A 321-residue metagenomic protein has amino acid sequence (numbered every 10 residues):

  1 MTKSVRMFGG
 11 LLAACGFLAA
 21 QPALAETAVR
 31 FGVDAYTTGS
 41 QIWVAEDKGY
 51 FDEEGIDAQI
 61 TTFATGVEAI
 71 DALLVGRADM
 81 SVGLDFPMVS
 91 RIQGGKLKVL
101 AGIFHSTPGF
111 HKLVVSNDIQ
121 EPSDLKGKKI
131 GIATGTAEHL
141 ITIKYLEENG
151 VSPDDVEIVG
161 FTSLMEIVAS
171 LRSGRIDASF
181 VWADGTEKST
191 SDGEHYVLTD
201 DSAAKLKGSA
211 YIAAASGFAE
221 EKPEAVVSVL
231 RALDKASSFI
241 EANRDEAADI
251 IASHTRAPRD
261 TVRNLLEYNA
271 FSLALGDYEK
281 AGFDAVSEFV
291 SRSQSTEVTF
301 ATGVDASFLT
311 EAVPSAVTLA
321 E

Functional and structural regions predicted by a protein language model:
M1-L11: Bacterial N-terminal signal peptides that target proteins for export
G9-A19: Bacterial N-terminal signal peptides
A19-A25: Sec/Tat signal peptide C-region and signal peptidase I cleavage site
E26-S152, I158-F161, I167-S170, D177-A183 (+2 more regions): Short, glycine-/small- and polar/acidic-enriched structural segments that line small-molecule recognition paths
A78-V82, R172-I176, Y268-A285, E311-L319: Short amphipathic alpha-helical segments at helix boundaries and their inter-helical linkers
D79, F86, M165-S253: Pocket-lining segment of extracytoplasmic ligand-binding domains
E220-T296: Secondary-structure end/capping motifs
S291-E321: Conserved C-terminal helix/tail region of periplasmic/extracytoplasmic solute-binding proteins
